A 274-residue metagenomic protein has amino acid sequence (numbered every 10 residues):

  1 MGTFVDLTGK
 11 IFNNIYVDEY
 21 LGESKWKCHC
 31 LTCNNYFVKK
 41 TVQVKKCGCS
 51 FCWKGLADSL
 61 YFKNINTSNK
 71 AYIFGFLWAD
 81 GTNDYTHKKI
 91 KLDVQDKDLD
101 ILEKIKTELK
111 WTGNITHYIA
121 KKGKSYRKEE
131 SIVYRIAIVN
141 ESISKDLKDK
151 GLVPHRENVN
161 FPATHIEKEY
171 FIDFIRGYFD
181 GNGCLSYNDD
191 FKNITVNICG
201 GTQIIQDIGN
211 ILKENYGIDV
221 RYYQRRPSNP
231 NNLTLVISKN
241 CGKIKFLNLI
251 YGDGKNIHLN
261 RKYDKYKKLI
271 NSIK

Functional and structural regions predicted by a protein language model:
M1-K27, F37: Short helix-coil boundary/hinge micro-motifs
G22-K54: BZIP DNA-binding basic region
K54-K274: Internal intein/HINT superfamily modules and their associated LAGLIDADG
